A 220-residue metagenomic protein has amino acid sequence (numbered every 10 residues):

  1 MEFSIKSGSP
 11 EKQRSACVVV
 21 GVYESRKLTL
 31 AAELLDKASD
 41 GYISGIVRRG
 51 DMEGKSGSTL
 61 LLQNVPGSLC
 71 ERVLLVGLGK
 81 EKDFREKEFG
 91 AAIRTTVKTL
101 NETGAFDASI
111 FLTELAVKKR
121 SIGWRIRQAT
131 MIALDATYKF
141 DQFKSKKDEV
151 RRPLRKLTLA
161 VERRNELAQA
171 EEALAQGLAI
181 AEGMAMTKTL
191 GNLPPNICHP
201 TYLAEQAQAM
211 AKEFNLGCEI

Functional and structural regions predicted by a protein language model:
M1-I220: Short amphipathic alpha-helical segment within the helicase RecA-like ATPase core that mediates nucleic-acid
